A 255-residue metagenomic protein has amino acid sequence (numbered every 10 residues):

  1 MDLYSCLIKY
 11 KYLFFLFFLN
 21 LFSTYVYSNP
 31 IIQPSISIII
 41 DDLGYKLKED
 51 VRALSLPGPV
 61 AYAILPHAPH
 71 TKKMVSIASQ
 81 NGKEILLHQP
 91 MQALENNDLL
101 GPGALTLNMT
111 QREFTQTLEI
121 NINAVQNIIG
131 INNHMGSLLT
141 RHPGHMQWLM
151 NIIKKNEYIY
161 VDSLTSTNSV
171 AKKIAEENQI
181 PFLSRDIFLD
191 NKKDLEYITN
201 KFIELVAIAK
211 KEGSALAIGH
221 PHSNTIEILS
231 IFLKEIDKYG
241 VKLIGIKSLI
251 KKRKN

Functional and structural regions predicted by a protein language model:
L3-F14: Bacterial N-terminal signal peptides that target proteins for export
F15-L16, V26: Cleavable N-terminal signal peptides
S28-P34, T199-F202, G240-V241, I250: Terminal interaction modules at protein C-ends
P30-D98: Active-site beta->alpha N-cap acidic-glycine motif
I36-I40, V60-Y62, I85-Q89, I131-N133 (+5 more regions): Hydrophobic faces of well-ordered beta-strands that scaffold small-molecule active sites in alpha/beta enzyme cores
A78-N127: Substrate-binding cleft of extracellular glycoside hydrolase catalytic domains
Q111-I203, I208-K210, H220-D237, V241: Catalytic domains of cell-wall/extracellular-matrix polysaccharide-remodeling enzymes, centered on de-N-acetylation
